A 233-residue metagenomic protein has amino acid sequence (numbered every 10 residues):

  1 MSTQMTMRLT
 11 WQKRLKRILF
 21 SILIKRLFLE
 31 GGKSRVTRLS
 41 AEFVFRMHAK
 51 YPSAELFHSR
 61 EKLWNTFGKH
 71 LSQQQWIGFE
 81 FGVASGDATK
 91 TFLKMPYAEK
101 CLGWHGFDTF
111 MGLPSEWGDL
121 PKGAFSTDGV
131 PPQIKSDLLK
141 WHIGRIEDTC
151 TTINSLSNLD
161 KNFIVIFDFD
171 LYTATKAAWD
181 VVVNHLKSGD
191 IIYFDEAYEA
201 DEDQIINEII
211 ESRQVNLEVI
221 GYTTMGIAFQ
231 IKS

Functional and structural regions predicted by a protein language model:
M1-A54: Membrane-proximal basic amphipathic "stem/tether" segments
F43-Y51, N65, K69-S233: S-adenosylmethionine/decaboxylated-SAM
R60-L63: Extended, alpha-helix-rich binding/interface surfaces that flank or overlap catalytic cores and mediate recognition
